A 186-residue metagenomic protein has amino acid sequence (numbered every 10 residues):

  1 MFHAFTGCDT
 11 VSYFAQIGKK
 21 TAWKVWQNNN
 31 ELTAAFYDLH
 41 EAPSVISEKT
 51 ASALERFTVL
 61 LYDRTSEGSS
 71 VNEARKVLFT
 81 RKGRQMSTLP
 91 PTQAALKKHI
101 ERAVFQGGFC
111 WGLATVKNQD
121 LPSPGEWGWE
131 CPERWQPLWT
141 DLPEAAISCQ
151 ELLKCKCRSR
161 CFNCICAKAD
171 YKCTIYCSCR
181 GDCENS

Functional and structural regions predicted by a protein language model:
M1-S186: Non-catalytic nucleic-acid-binding/docking modules located in mid-to-C-terminal regions of nucleic-acid enzymes
